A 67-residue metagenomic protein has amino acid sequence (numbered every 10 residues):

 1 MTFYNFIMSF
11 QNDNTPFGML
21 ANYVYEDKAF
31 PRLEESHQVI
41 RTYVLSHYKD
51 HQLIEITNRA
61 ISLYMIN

Functional and structural regions predicted by a protein language model:
M1-N22: N-terminal acidic leader/helix
M8-N12, A29, L45, K49: Amphipathic alpha-helical interaction elements
D13, E26-D27, L63-Y64: A short structural micro-motif
G18-Y23, D27-K28, S36: A short, structured beta-strand/loop element
R32: Acidic/negatively charged segments and metal-coordination signatures
E35-I66: Short, charge-rich amphipathic interface segments used for partner binding and complex assembly
